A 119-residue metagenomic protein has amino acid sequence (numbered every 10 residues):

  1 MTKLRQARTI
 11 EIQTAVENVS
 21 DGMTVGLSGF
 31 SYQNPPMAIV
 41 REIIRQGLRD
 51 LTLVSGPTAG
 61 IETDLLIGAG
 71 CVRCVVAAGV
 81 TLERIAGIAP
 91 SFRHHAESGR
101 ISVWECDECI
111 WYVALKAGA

Functional and structural regions predicted by a protein language model:
T2-A119: Conserved alpha/beta enzyme-core scaffold
